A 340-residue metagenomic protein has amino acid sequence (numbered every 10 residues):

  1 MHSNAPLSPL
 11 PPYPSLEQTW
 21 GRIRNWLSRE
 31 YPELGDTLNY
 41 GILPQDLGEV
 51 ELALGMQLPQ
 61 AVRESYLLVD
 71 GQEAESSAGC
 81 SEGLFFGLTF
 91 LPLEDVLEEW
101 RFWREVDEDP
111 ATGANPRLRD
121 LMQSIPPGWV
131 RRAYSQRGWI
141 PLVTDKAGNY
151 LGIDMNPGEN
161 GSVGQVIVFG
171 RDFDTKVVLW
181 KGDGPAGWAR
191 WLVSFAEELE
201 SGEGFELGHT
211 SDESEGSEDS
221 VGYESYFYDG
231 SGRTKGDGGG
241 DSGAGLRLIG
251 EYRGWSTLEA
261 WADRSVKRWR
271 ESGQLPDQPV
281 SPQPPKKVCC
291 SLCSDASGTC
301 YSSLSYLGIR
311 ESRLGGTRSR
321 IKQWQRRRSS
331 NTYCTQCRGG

Functional and structural regions predicted by a protein language model:
M1-A5, D212-G340: Fungal intrinsically disordered, low-complexity serine/threonine- and proline-rich regulatory regions
M1-K146, S256, E311, Y333-G340: A surface-exposed partner-binding patch
I23, R29, W103-V106, R132 (+7 more regions): Enriched - but not universal
E30, L34, R104, L199 (+4 more regions): Short, flexible helical or helix-coil boundary motifs
T37-L38, L84-L93, L151, V163-D172 (+1 more regions): Generic preference for hydrophobic/aromatic residues in regular secondary structure cores
R117-L118, W191-R233: A broadly tuned preference for mixed-charge, low-complexity surface segments
R132-S162, V168, F173-T175: Extended serine/threonine-enriched, polar tracts that run as long, contiguous segments within proteins
V166-T210: Compact, glycine/acidic-enriched structural inserts
